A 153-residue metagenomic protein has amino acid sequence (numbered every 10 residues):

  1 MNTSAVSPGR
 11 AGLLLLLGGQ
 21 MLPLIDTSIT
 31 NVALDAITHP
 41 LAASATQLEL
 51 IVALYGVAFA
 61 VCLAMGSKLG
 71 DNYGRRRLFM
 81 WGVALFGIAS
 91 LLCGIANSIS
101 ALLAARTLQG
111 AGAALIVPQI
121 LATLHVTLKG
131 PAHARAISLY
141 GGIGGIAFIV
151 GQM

Functional and structural regions predicted by a protein language model:
N2-M153: Transmembrane-helix bundle of Major Facilitator Superfamily
